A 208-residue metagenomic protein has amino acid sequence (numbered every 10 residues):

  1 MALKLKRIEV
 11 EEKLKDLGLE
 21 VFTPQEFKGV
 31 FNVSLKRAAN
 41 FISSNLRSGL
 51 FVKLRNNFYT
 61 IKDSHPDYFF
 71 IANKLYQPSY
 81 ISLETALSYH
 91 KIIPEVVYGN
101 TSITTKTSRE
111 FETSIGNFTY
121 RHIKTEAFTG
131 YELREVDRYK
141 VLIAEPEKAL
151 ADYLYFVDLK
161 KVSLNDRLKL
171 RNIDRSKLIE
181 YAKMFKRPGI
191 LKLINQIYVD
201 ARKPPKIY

Functional and structural regions predicted by a protein language model:
M1-L3, I207-Y208: Short, low-complexity, intrinsically disordered N-terminal peptides in bacterial proteins
A2-P78: Short beta-edge/loop segments at beta->alpha junctions of small alpha/beta modules that act as binding/recognition
K62-Y208: Nucleic-acid-binding surface
